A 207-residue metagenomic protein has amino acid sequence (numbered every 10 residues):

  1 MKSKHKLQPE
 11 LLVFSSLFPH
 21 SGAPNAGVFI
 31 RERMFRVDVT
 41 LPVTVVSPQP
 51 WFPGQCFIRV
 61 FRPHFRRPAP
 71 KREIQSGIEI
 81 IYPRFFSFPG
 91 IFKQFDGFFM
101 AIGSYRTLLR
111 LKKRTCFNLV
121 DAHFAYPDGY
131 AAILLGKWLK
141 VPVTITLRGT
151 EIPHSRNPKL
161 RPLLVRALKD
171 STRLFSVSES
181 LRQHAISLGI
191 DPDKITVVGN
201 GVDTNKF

Functional and structural regions predicted by a protein language model:
M1-P68, E73-S76: N-terminal subdomain of nucleotide-sugar transferases
P19-S21, Y126, L139-P158, D170-R173: A short, histidine- and acid-enriched strand-loop-helix "catalytic/donor-clamping" loop that lines the nucleotide-sugar
R31-V39, L109, W138, N157-L174: Membrane-proximal helix-turn-helix segments that form the acceptor-binding/catalytic region of lipid-linked
Q49, S180, G201: Carbohydrate-associated surface elements
F52-R59, Q75-R106: A short, charged, and often flexible helix/loop element on the N-terminal side of the glycosyltransferase catalytic
I81-Y82, T107-D128, V141-T144: Short N-terminal targeting/anchoring amphipathic segment
N118, P192-I195: Short acidic capping loops at alpha-helix termini that bridge into adjacent secondary structure
S155-P158, I186, P192, V202-F207: Acidic anion/phosphate-binding donor-loop and adjacent secondary structure in glycosyltransferase catalytic cores
